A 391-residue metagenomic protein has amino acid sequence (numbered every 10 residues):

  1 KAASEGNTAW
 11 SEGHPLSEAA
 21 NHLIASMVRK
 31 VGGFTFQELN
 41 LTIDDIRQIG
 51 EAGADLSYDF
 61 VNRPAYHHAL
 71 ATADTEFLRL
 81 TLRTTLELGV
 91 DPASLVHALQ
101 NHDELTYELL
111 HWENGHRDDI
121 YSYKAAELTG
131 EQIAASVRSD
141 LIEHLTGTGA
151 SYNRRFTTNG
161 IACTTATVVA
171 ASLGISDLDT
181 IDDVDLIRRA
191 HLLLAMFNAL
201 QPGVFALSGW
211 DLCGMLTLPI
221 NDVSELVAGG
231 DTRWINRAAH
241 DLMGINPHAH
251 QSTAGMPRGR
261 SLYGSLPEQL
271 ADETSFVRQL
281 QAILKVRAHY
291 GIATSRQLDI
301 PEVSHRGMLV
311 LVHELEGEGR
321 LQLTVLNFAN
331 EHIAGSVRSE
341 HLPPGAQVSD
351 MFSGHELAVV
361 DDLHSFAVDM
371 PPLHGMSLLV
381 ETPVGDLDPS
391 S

Functional and structural regions predicted by a protein language model:
A2-L99, L105-G130, G214-N246: Active-site-proximal helices and loops of the catalytic beta/alpha 8
N21-A25, A195, S336: Short amphipathic alpha-helical segments and helix-helix/interface helices
G89, L95-Q100, L105-Q322, F328-G335: Loop/helix patches that line or flank the sugar-binding groove of alpha-linked glycan CAZymes
S208, P343, D369-P371: Residue-level recognition of short, solvent-exposed, well-ordered loop/turn junctions that link secondary-structure
L212, L326-A329, M351-S353, L373 (+1 more regions): Short, loop-centered acidic/histidine patches that primarily coordinate divalent metals
H332-E356: Beta-strand-rich binding/interaction modules
V359-S391: C-terminal beta-strand-rich structural cap/linker in extracellular carbohydrate-active enzymes
